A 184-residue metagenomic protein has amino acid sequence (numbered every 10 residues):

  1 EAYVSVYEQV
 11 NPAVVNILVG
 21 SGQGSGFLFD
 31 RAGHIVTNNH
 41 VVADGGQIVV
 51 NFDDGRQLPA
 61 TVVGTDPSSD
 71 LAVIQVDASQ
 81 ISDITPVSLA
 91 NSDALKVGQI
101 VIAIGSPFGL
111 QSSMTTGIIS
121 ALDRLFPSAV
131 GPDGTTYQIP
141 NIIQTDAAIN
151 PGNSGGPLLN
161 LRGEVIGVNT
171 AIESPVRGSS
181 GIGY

Functional and structural regions predicted by a protein language model:
E1-Y184: Serine-dependent protease modules
